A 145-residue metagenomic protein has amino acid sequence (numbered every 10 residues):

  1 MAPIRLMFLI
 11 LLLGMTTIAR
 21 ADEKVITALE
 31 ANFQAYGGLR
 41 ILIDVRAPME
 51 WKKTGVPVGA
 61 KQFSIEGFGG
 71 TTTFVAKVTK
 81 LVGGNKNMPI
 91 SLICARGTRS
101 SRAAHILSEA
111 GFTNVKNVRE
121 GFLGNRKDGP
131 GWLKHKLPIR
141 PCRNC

Functional and structural regions predicted by a protein language model:
M1-P3: N-terminal secretory signal peptides that target proteins for export/translocation
R5-T16: Bacterial N-terminal signal peptides
A19-R40, P48-P89, T98-C145: Rhodanese-like catalytic fold shared by cysteine-dependent sulfurtransferases and DSP/PTP-type phosphatases
I93: Short, surface-exposed ligand- or partner-binding patches at beta-edge/loop junctions that are enriched in aromatics
